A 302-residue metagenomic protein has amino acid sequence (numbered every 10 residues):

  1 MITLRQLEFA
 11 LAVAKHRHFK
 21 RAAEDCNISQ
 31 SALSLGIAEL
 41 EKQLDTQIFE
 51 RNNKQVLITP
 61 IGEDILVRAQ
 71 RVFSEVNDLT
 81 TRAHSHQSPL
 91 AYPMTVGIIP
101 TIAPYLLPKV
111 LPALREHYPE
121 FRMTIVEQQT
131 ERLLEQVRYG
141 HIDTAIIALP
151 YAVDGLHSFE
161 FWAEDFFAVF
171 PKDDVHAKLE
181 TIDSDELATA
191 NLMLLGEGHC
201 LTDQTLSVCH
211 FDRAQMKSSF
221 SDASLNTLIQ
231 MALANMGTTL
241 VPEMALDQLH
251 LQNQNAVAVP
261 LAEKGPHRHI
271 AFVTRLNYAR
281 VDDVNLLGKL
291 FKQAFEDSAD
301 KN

Functional and structural regions predicted by a protein language model:
L11-A32: Short helix-boundary/capping micro-motifs
E41-P60: A short LG(V/I)-centered, amphipathic sequence patch enriched for acidic residue(s) preceding the LG motif
A91-D154, R213, S221-D222: Central regulatory/effector-binding core of bacterial HTH transcription factors
L106, V257-K301: A late-sequence structural motif
Q129-I142, I147-A148, G198-V257: Hydrophobic hinge/microswitch elements
D154-E160, E164, L179, N226-L276: Beta-alpha-beta core module
L156-L192: Flexible hinge/capping segments at coil-to-helix
N191-D212, R280-K289, A294-S298: Secondary-structure junction motif
